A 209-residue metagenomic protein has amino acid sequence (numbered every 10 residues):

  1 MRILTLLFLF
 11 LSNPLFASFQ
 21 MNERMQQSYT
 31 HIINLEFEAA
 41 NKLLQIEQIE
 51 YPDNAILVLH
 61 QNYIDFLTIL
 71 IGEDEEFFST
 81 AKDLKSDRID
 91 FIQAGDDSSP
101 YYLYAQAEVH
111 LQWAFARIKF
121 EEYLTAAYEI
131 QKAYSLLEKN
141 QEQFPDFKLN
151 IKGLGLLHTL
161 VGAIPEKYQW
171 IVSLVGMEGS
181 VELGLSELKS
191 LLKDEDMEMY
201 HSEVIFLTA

Functional and structural regions predicted by a protein language model:
M1, S18-F19: Absolute protein N-terminus
I3-S12: Sec-dependent N-terminal signal peptides
N13-A17: Sec/Tat signal peptide C-region and signal peptidase I cleavage site
F19-R24, H31, L35-L43, Q61-A209: Short coil/linker segments at helix-helix boundaries
Q45-E47: Hydrophobic alpha-helical membrane-insertion signals
I49, H60: Extracellular glycan-targeting catalytic surfaces
P52: N-terminal carbohydrate-binding/catalytic regions of secreted carbohydrate-active enzymes
L57: N-terminal glycine-rich anion-binding loops that anchor highly charged ligand groups
